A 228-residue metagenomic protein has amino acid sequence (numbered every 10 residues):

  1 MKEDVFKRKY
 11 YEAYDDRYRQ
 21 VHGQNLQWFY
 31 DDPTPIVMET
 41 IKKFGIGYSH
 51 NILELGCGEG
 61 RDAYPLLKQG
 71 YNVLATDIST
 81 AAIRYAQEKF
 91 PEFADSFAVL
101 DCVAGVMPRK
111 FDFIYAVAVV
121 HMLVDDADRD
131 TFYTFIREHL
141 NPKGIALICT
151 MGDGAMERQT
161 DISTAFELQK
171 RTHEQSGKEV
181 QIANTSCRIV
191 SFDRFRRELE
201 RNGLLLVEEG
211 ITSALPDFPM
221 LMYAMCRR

Functional and structural regions predicted by a protein language model:
M1-Y48, L53-V106, L147-R228: Class I (Rossmann-like) S-adenosyl-L-methionine-dependent methyltransferase catalytic domain, capturing the SAM-binding
Y115: A conserved beta-strand element that flanks and buttresses the S-adenosyl-L-methionine
A118-M122: Short catalytic micro-motifs in class I SAM-dependent methyltransferases
D125-A127: Conserved catalytic-core motifs of eukaryotic protein kinase domains, centered on the activation segment
D130-P142: A short glycine-rich, Lys/Arg-flanked "PGG" loop and its adjoining helix->strand segment in the class I
